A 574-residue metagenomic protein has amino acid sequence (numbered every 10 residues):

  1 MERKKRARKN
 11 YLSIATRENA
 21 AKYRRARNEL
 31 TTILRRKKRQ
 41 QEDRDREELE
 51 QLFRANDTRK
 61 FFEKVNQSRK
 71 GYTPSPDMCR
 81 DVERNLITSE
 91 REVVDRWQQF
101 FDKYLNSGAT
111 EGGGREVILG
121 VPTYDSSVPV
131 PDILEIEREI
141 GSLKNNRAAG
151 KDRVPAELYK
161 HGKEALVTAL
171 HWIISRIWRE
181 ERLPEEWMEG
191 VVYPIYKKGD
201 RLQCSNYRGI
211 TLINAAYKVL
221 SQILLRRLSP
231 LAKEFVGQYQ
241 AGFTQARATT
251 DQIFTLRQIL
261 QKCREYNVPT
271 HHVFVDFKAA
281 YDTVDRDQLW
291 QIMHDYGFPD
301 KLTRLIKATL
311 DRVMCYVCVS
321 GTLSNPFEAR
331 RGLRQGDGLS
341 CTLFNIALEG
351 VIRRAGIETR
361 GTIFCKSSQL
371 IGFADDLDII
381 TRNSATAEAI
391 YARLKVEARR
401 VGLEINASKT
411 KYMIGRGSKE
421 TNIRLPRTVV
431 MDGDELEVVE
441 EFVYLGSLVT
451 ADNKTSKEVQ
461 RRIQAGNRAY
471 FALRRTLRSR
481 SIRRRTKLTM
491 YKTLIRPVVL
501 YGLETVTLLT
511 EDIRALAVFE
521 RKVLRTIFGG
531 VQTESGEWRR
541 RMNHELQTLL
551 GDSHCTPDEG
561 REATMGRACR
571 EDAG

Functional and structural regions predicted by a protein language model:
M1, K5, I133-G141, A169-I177 (+6 more regions): Inter-domain linker/hinge segments that demarcate the starts of reverse transcriptase and RNase H-type modules
R3, K9, L30, F61-Q99 (+6 more regions): Short linear motifs embedded in intrinsically disordered, charge-biased segments
A7-Y11, E29-R44: Amphipathic alpha-helical coiled-coil segments
R17-N28: Short, charged, amphipathic alpha-helical segments
E48, R54-N206, K218-V219, V443 (+1 more regions): Surface-exposed loop/turn segments and immediately adjacent short secondary-structure elements within folded domains
N146-V154, V192, Q203-L212, T250-H294: Conserved catalytic palm subdomain of right-hand nucleotidyl-transferase polymerases, strongest for RNA-directed enzymes
R153-G162, Q240-R247, F274-A280, D376 (+1 more regions): Conserved short loop/turn motifs at secondary-structure junctions
S205-V236, D251-R257, K278-Y281, R330-R360: Conserved pre-motif C helix in the palm subdomain of viral-like polymerases
